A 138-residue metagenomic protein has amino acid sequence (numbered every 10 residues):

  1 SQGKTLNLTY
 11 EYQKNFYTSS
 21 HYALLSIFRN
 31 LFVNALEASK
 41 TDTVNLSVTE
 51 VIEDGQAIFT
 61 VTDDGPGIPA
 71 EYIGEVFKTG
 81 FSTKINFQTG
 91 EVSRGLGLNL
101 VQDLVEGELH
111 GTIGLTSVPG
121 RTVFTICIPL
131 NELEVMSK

Functional and structural regions predicted by a protein language model:
T5-F16: Conserved catalytic submotifs in the C-terminal HATPase_c
Y22-N30: Conserved alpha-helix in the HATPase_c
N34-L36: Short helix-loop "hinge" at the ATP-lid/N-box region of the Bergerat-fold HATPase_c
N45-G55: Short beta-strand/loop element within the Bergerat-fold HATPase_c
Q56, G67, G95, V118-T125: Glycine-rich nucleotide-binding loop
D63: Acidic ATP/Mg2+-coordinating residue in the GHKL
I68-G80: Short conserved segment of the HATPase_c
L100-H110: Conserved glycine-/histidine-rich ATP-lid loop and adjacent helix of the Bergerat-fold HATPase_c
